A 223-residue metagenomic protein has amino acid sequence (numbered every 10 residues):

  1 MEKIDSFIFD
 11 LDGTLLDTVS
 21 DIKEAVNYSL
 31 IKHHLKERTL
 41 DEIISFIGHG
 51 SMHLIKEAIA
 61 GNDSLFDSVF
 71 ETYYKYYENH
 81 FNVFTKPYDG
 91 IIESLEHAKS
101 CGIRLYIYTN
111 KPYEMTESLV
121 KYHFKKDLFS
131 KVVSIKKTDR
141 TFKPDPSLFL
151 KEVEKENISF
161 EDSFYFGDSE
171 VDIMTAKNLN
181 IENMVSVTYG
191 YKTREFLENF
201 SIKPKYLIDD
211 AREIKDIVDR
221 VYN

Functional and structural regions predicted by a protein language model:
M1-E2, C101-I103, E156-D162, V221-Y222: Glycine-rich phosphate-binding loop signature in dinucleotide/nucleotide-binding domains
E2-E93, C101, E114: N-terminal helical cap/lid subdomain that shapes the substrate entry/recognition surface in HAD-like hydrolases
S6, K143-I173: Conserved Lys-Pro-Asp/Glu-containing loop-to-beta segment of HAD-superfamily phosphomonoesterases, centered on
V26, I91-K121, F129: Substrate-recognition element of Asp-dependent hydrolases with the DxDx(T/V) motif
I92-K99, V153, I173-N178: Surface-exposed amphipathic alpha-helices with a cationic face
I107, S134, Y165-G167: A structural signal for the hydrophobic beta-strands that form the central parallel beta-sheet of Rossmann-like
K126-T141: A short, structured active-site edge motif that brings together acidic residues
Y165-Y206: Acidic, Mg2+-coordinating phosphoryl-transfer loop and its flanking beta/alpha structural elements, shared across
